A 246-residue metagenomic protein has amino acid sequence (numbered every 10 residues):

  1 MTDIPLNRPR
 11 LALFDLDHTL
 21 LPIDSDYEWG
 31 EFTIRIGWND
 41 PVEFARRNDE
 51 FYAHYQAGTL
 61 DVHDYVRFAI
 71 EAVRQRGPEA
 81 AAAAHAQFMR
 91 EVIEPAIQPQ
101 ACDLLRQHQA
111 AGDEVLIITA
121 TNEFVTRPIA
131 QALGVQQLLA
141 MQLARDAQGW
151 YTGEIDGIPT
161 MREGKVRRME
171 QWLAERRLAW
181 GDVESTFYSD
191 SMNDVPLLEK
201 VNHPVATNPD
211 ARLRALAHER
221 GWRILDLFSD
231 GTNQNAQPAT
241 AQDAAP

Functional and structural regions predicted by a protein language model:
T2-L11, A83, R90-P246: C-terminal cap/substrate-recognition subdomain and adjoining C-terminal extension of metal-dependent phosphatase-like
T2-L60: Active-site neighborhood of HAD-like aspartate-dependent phosphohydrolases
L21, A57, I70-V73, R127 (+2 more regions): Amphipathic alpha-helical interaction elements
I23, A45, T59, H63 (+2 more regions): Electropositive phosphate-/nucleotide-binding environments in soluble metabolic enzymes
D26-W29, Y65-V66, A147-E154: Acidic/polar active-site rim loop that often engages polyanionic ligands
Y52-P78, Q142-D146: Short, compositionally biased "basic patch" segments
D64-Q100: Metal-dependent phosphoesterase signature
